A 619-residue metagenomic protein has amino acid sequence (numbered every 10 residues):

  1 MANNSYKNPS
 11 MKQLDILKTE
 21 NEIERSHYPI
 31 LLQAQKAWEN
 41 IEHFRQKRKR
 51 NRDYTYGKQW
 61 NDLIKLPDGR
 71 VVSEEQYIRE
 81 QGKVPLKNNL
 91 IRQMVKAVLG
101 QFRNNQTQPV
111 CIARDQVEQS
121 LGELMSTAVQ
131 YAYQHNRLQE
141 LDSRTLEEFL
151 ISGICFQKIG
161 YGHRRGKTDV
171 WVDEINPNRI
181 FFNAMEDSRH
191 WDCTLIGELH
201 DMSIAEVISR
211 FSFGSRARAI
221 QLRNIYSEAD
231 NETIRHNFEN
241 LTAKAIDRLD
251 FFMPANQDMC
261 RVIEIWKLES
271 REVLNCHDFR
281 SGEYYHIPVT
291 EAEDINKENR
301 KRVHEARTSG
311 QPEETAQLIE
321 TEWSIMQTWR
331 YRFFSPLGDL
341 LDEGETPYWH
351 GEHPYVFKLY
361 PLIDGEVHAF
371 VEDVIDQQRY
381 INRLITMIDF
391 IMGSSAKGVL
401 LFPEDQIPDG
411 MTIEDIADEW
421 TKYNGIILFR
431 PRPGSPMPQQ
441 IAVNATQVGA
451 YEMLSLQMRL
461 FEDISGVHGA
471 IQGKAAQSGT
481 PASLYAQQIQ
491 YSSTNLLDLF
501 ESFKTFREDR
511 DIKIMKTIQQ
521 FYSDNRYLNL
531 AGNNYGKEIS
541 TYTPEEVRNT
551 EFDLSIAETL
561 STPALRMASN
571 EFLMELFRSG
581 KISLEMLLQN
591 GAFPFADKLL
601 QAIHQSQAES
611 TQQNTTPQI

Functional and structural regions predicted by a protein language model:
M1-I619: Extended alpha-helical, oligomerization-prone segments that build pores/tubes and scaffolds
